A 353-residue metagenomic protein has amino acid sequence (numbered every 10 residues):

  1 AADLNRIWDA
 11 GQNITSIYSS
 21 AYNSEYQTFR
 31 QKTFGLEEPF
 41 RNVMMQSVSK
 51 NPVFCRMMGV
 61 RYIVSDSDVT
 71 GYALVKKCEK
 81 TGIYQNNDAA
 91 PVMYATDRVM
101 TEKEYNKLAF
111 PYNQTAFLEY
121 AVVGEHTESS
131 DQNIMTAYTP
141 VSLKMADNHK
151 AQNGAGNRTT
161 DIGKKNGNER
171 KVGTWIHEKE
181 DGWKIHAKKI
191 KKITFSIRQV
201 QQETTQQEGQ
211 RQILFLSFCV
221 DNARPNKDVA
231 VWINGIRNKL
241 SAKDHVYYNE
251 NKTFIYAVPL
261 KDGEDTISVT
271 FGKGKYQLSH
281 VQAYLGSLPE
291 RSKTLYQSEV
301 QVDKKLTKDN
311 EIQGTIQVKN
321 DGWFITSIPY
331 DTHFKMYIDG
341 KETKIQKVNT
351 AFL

Functional and structural regions predicted by a protein language model:
A2, S65-D68, C219-V220: Structural motif
A2-R56, A90-T115, A121-V122, I236-R237 (+2 more regions): Extracytoplasmic/lumenal acceptor-recognition loop(s) of multi-pass membrane glycoenzymes
G11, I63, Y84, G314 (+1 more regions): Hydrophobic, well-ordered secondary-structure elements that form the walls of internal hydrophobic environments
I14-S16, I63, I83-Y84, M93 (+1 more regions): Short hydrophobic-aromatic micro-motifs
E37-T81, Q85-N87: Periplasmic/luminal catalytic loop of GT-C fold multi-pass membrane glycosyltransferases that transfer sugars from
R56, E79-K171, Q277-S292: Catalytic cores of secreted or luminal carbohydrate-active enzymes
D68-K80, D97-R98, V229-W232, P329 (+1 more regions): Composition- and surface-driven signal marking solvent-exposed, interaction-prone regions in large proteins
D147-L353: Active-site-proximal, structured, solvent-exposed surfaces of multi-pass membrane proteins that position macromolecular
